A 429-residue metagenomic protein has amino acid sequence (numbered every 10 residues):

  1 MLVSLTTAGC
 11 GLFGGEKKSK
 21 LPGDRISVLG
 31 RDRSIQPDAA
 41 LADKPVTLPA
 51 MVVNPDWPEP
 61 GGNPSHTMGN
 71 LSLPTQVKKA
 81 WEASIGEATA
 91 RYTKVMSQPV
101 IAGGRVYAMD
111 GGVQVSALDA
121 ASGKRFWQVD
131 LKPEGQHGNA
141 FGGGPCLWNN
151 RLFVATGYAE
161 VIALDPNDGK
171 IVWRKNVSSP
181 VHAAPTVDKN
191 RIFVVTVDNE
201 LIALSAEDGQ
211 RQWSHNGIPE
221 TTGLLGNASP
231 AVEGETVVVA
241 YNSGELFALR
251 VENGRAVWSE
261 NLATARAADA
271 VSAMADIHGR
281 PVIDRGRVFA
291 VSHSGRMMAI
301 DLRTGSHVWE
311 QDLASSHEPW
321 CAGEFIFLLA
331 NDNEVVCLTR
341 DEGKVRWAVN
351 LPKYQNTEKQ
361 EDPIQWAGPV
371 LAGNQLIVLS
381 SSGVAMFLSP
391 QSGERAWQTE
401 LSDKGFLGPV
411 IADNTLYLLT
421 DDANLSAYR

Functional and structural regions predicted by a protein language model:
T6-G9: C-terminal motif of bacterial Sec signal peptides marking the signal peptidase cleavage site
G11-G15: Bacterial signal peptide processing site
K20-A80, A256: Blade/loop signatures of beta-propeller domains
W81-V100, Q128-C146, V172-D188, R211-E233 (+4 more regions): Extracytoplasmic beta-rich repeat domains
D110-G111, A140, N149, T156-G157 (+8 more regions): Structural signature of WD-repeat beta-propellers
D119-S122, D165-G169, S205-G209, V251-G254 (+3 more regions): Short loop/turn segments that connect beta-strands within beta-propeller blades
